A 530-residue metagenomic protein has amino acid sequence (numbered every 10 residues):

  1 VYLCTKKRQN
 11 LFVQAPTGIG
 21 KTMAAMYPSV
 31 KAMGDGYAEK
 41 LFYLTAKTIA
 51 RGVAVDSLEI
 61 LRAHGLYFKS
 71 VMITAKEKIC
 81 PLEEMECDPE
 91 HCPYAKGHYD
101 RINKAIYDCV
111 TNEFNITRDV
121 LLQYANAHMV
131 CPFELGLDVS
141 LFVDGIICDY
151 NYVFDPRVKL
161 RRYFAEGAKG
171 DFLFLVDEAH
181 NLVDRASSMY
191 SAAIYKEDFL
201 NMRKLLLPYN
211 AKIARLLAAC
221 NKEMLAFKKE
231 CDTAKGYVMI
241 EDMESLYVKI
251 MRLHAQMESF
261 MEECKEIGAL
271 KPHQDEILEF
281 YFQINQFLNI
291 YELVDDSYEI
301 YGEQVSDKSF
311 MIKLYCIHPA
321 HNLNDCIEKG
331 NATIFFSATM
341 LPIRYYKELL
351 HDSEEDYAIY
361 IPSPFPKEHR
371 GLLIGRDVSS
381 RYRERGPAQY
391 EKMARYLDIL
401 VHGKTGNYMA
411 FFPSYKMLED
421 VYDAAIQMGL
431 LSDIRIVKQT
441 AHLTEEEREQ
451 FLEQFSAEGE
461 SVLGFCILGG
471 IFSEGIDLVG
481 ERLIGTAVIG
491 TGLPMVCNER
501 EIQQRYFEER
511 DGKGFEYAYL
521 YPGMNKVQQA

Functional and structural regions predicted by a protein language model:
V1-A530: ASCE RecA-like P-loop NTPase motor cores that couple ATP hydrolysis to mechanical translocation on nucleic acids
